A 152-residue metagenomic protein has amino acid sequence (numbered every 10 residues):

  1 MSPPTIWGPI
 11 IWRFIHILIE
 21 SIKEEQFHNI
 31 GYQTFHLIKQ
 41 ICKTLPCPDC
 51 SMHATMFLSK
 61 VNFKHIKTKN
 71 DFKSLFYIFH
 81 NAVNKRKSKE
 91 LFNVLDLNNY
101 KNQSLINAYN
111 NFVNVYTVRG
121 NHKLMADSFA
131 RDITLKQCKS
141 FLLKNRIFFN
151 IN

Functional and structural regions predicted by a protein language model:
M1-N152: Aromatic-rich, lipid-facing transmembrane alpha helices and their immediate juxtamembrane interface loops in integral
